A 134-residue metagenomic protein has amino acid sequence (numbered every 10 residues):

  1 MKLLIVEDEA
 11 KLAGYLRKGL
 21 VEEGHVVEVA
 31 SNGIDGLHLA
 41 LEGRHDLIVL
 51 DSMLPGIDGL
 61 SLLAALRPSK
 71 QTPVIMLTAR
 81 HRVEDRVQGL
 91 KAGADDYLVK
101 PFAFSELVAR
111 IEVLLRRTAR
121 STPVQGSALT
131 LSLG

Functional and structural regions predicted by a protein language model:
K2, L115-G134: Short, Lys/Arg-enriched segments at the junction into DNA-binding effector domains of transcriptional regulators
E7, L54: Conserved acidic carboxylate
G14-E22: Charged docking surfaces used in two-component/phosphorelay signaling
G24-S31, L39: Short hydrophobic/Thr-rich beta-strand motif most characteristic of the beta2 strand and flanking loop of CheY-like
N32-D35, D58-S61: Acidic catalytic/metal-coordinating carboxylates
L41-H45, A65-T72, A92: Conserved phosphotransfer cores of two-component systems
D51, T78: Active-site residues of response regulator receiver
